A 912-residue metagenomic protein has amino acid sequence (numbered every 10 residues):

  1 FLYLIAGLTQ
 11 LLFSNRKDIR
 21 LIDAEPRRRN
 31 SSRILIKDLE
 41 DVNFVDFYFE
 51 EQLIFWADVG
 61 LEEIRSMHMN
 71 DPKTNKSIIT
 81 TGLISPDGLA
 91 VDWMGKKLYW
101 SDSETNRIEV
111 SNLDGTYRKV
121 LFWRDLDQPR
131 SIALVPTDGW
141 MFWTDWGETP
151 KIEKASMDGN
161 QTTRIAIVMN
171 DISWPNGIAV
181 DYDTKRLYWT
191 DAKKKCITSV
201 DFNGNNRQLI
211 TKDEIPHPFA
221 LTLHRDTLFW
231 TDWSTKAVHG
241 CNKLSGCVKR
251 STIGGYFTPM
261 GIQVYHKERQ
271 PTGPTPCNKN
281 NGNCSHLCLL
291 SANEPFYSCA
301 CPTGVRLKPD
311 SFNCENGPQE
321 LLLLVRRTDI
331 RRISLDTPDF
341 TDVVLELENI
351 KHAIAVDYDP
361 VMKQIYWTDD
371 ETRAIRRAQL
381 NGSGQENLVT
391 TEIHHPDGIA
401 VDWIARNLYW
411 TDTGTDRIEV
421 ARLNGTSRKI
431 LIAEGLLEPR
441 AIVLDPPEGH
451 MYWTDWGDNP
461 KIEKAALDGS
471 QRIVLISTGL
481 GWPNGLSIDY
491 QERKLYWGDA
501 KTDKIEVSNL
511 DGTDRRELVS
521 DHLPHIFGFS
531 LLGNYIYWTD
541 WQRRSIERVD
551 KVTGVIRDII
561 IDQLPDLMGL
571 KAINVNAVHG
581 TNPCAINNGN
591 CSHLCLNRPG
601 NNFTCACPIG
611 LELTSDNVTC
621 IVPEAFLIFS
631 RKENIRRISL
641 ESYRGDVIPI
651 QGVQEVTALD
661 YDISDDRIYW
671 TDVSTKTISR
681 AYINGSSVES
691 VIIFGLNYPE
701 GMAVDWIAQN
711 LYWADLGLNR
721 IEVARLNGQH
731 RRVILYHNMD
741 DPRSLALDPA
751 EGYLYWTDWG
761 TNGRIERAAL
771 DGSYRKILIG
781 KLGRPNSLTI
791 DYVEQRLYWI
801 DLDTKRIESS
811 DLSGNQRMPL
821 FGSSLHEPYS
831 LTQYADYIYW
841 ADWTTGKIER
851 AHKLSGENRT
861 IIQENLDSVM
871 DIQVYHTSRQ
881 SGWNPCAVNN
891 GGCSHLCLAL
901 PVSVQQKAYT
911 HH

Functional and structural regions predicted by a protein language model:
L2-I36, I54, C301, F312-L345 (+3 more regions): An edge-strand/N-cap motif at the start of beta-rich repeat modules
L8-T9, E50-Q52, M94-K96, T137-G139 (+14 more regions): Short coil/turn segments that connect the beta-strands within blades of beta-propeller domains
F13, F55-W56, W100, F142-T144 (+14 more regions): Residue position within the beta-strands of beta-propeller blades
S14-R16, V59, S103, T137 (+19 more regions): Short loop/turn segments immediately following the C-termini of beta-strands
A24-R27, H68-P72, N112-T116, S156-N160 (+14 more regions): Short loop/turn segments that connect beta-strands within beta-propeller blades
I34-L39, I78-L83, L121-D125, A166-I172 (+14 more regions): Surface loop/turn motifs at the tips and blade-to-blade linkers of beta-strand repeat domains
V45-F47, L89-V91, I132, I178 (+14 more regions): Hydrophobic core register within WD40 beta-propeller blades
I215, R250-L321, R326-R332, D342-V343 (+7 more regions): Conserved N-terminal segment of EGF-like repeats
